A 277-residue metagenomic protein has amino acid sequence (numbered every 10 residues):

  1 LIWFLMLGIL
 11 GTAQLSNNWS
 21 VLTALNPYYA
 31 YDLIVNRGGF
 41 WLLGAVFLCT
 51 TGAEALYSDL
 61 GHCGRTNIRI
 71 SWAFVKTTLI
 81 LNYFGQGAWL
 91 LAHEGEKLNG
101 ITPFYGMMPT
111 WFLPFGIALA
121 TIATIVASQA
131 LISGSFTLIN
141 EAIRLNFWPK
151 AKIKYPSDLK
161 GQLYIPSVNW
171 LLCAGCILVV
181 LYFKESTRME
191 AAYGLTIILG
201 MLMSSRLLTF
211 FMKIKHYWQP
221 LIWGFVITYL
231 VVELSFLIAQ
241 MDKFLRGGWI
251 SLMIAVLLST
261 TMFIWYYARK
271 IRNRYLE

Functional and structural regions predicted by a protein language model:
L1-E277: The structured alpha-helical core of multi-pass membrane proteins
